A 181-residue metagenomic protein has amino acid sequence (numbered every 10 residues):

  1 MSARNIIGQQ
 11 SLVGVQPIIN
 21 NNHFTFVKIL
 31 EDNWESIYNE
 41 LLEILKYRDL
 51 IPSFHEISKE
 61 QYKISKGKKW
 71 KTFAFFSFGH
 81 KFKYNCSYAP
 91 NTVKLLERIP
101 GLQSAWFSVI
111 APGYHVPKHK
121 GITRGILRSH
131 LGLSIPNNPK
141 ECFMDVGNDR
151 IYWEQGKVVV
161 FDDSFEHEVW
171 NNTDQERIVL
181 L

Functional and structural regions predicted by a protein language model:
M1-I126, K140-E141, E176: Fe(II)/2-oxoglutarate oxygenase catalytic core
L131: Basic nucleic-acid-binding interfaces
N137-L181: Catalytic core of Fe(II)/2-oxoglutarate
